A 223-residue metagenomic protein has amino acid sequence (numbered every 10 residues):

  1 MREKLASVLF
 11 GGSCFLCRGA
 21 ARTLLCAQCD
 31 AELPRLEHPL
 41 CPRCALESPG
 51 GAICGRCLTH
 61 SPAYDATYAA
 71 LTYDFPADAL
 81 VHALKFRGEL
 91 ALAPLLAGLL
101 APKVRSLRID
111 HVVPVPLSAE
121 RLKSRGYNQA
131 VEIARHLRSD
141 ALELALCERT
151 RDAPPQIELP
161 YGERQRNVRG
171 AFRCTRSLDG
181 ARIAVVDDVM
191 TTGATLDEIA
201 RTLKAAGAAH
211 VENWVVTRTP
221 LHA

Functional and structural regions predicted by a protein language model:
M1-A223: Glycine-rich phosphate/pyrophosphate-handling loop used in enzymes and phosphotransfer proteins
